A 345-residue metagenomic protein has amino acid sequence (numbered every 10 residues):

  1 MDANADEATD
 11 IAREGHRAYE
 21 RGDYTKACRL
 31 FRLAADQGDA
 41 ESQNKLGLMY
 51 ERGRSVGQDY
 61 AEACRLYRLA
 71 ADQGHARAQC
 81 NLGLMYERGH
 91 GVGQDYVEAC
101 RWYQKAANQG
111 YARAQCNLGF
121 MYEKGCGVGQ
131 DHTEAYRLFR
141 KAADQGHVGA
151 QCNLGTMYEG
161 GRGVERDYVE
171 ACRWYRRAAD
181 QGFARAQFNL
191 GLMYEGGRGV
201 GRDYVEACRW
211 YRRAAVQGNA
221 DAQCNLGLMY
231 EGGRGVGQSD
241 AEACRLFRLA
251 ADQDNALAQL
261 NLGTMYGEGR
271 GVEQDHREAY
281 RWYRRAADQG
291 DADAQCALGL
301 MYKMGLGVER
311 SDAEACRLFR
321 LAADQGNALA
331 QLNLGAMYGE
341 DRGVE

Functional and structural regions predicted by a protein language model:
M1-D10: TPR-adjacent "capping" and linker segments in tetratricopeptide-repeat scaffold/adaptor proteins
D6, A18-D23, D36-D39, R52-R54 (+24 more regions): Short helix-capping/linker turns of helical repeat alpha-solenoids
D10-A18, K45-R52, N81-R88, N117-K124 (+6 more regions): Hydrophobic face of amphipathic alpha-helices that form TPR/SEL1-like repeat modules and related alpha-solenoid
L33, L69, L84, L192 (+8 more regions): Leucine-biased recognition of intrinsically disordered, low-complexity hydrophobic segments
